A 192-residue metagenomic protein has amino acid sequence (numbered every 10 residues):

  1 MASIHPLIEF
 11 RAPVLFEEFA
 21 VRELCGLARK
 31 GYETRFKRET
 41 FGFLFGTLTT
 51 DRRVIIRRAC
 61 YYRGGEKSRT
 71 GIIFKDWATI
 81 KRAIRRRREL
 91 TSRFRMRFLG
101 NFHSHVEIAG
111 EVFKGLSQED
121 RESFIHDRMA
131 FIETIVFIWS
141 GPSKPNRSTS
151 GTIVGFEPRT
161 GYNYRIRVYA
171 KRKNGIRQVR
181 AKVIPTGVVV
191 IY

Functional and structural regions predicted by a protein language model:
M1-G100, S104-Y192: MPN/JAMM (Mov34/JAB) isopeptidase/deubiquitinase module and associated MPN-bearing subunits/adaptors in ubiquitin
